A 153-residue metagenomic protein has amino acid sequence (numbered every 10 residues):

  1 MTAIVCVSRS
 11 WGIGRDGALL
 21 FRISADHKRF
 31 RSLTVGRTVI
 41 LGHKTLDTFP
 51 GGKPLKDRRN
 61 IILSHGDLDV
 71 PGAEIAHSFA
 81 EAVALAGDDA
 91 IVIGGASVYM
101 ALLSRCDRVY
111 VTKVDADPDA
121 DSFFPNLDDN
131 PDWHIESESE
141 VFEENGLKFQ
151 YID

Functional and structural regions predicted by a protein language model:
M1-D153: Enzymes that bind and transform nitrogen-containing heteroaromatic metabolites
